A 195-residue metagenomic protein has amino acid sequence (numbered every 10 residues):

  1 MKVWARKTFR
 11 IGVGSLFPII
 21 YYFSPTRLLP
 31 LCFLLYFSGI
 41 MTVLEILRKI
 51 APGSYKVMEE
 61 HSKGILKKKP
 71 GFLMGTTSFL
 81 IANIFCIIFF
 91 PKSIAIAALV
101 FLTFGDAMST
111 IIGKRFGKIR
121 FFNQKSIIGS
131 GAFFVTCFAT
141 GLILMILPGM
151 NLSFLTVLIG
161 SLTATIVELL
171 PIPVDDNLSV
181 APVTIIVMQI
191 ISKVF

Functional and structural regions predicted by a protein language model:
M1-L31, I46-L144, L152-V194: Interhelical loop and helix-boundary elements at the membrane-water interface of polytopic inner-membrane proteins
L29-M41: Alpha-helical transmembrane segments
